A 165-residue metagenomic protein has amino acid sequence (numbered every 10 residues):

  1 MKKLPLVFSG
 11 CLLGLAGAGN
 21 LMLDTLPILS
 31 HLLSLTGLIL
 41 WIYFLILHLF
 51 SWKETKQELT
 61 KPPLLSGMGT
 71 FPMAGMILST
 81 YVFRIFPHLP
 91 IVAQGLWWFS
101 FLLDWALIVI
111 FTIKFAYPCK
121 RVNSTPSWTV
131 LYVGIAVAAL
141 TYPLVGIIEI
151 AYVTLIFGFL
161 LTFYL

Functional and structural regions predicted by a protein language model:
M1-G19, K53-T80, W97-S100, I113-L140 (+1 more regions): Juxtamembrane helix-loop boundaries in multi-pass membrane proteins
M1-H48: N-terminal signal-anchor module of multipass membrane proteins
N20-S30, V82-Q94, L140-Y152: Helix-coil boundary and interhelical linker segments in multi-pass alpha-helical membrane proteins
L29-I42, I91-W105, E149-F163: Structural signature of hydrophobic alpha-helical transmembrane segments
W41-Q57, S100-Y117, A136, F159-L165: Hydrophobic, membrane-facing alpha-helical anchors
